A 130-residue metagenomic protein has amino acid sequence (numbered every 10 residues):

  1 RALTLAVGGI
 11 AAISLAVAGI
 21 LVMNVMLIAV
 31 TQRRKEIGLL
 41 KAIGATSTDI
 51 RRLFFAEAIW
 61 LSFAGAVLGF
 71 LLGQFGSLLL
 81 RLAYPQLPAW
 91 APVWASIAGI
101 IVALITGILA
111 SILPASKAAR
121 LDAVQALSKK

Functional and structural regions predicted by a protein language model:
L5-M23, L27, R34-R81, A95-A110 (+1 more regions): Transmembrane alpha-helical interface segments in multi-pass membrane proteins
R34, A115-K130: Short cytosolic juxtamembrane segments of multi-pass membrane proteins
R81-L87: Membrane-interface helix termini and inter-helical loops of multi-pass transporters
A89-A91: Interfacial loop-to-helix junctions that mark the boundaries of transmembrane helices in multi-pass membrane
V93-W94, V124: Conserved activation segment
